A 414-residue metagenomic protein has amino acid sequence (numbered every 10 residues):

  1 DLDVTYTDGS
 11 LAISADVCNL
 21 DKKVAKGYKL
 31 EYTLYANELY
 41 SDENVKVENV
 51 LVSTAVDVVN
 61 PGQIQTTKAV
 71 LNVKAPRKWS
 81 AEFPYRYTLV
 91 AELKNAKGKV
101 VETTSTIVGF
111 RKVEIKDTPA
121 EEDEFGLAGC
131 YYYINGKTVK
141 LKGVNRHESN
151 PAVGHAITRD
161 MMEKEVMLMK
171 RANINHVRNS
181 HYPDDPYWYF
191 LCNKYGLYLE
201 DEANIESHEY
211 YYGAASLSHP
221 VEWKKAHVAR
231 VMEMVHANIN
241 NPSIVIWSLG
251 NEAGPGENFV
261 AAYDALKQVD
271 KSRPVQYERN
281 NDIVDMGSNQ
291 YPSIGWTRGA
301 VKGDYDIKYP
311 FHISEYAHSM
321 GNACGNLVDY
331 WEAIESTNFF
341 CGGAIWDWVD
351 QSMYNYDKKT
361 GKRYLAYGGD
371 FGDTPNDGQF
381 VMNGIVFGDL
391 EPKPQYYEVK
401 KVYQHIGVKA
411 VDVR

Functional and structural regions predicted by a protein language model:
D1-D184, L191, Y195-G196, R230 (+4 more regions): Secreted/periplasmic carbohydrate-active enzymes, especially glycoside hydrolases
E121, V166-M169, H176-I385: Substrate-binding/catalytic cleft of secreted carbohydrate-active enzymes, primarily glycoside hydrolases
